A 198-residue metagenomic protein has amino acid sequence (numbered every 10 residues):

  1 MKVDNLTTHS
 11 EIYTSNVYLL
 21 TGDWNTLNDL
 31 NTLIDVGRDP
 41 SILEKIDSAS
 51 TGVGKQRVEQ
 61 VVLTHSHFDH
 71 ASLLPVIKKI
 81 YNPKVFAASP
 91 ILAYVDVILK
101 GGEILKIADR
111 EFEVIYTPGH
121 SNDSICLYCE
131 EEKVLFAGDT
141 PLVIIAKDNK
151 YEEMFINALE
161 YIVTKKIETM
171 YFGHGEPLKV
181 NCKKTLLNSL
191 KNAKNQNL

Functional and structural regions predicted by a protein language model:
M1-D47, I125-T140: Conserved beta-strand hairpin/beta-sheet module of binuclear metal-dependent hydrolase folds, prominently
M1-T7, G102, E111-E113: Short, hydrophobic/aromatic-rich segments at coil-to-beta transitions
D4, V62, F86, V97-L99 (+3 more regions): Hydrophobic/aromatic beta-strand patches that form the interior of the parallel beta-sheet core in alpha/beta enzyme
S10-S15, W24-N25, S89, I144 (+2 more regions): Active-site-proximal loop/helix segment associated with metal-binding centers of metalloenzymes
L27, A49-Q56, I107-R110, E130 (+1 more regions): Glycine-rich phosphate-binding loop signature in dinucleotide/nucleotide-binding domains
L33, R38-P40, E111-Y116, N122-L198: Metallo-beta-lactamase
G37-I107: Active-site HxH/HxHxD metal-binding segment of metal-dependent hydrolases
